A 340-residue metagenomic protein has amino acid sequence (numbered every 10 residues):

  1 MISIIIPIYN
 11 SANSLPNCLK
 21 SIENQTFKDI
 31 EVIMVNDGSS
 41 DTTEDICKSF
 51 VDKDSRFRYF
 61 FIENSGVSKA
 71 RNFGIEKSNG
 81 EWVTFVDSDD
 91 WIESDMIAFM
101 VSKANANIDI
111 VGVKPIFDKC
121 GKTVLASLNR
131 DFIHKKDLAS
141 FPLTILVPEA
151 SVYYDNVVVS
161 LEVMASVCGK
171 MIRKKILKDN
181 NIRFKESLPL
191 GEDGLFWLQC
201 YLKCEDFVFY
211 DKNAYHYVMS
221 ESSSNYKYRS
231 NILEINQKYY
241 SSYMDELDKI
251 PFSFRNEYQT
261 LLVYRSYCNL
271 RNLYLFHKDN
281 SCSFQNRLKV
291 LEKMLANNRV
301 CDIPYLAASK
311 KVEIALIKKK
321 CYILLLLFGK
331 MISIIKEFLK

Functional and structural regions predicted by a protein language model:
N10-N24: Short, well-formed alpha-helical segments that are part of the catalytic scaffolds of diverse glycosyltransferases
P16, D41-S49, W91, D95: Acidic helix N-cap motif at the loop->helix transition within catalytic regions of sugar-transfer enzymes
S21, N36-D45, D87: A conserved acidic beta->alpha catalytic loop
I62-S78: Glycine-rich, basic loop-to-helix element that forms the pyrophosphate-binding segment of sugar-nucleotide handling
V83: Short aromatic/hydrophobic "clamp" motif used to bind/position activated sugar donors
S88-S102, A106-F207, Y215-N231: Donor-binding/catalytic cores of nucleotide-activated saccharide and glycerol-phosphate transferases/polymerases
K212-S220, Y226-S253, E257, Y264-V300: Catalytic core of nucleotide-sugar-dependent glycosyltransferases
L275-K340: Membrane-interface aromatic/basic loop that binds lipid-linked glycans or pyrophosphate carriers, typified by
